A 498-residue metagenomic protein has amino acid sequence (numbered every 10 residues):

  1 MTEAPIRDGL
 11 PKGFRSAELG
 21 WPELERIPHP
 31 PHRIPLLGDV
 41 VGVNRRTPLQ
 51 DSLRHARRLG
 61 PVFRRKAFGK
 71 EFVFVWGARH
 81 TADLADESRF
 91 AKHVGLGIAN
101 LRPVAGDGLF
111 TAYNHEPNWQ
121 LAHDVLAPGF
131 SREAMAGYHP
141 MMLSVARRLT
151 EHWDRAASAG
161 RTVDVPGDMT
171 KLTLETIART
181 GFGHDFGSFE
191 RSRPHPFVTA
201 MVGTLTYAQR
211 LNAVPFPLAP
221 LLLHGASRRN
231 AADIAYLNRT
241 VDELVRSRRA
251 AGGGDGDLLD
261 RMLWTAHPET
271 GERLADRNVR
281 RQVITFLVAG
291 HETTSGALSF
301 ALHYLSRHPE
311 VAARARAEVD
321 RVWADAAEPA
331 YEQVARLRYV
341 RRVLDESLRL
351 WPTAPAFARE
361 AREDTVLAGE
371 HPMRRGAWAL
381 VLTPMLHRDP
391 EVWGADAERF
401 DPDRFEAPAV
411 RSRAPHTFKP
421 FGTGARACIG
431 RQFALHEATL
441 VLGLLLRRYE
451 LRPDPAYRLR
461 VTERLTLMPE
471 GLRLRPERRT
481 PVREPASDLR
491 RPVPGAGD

Functional and structural regions predicted by a protein language model:
T2-R57, F68-E71, R79, G97-F182 (+7 more regions): Cytochrome P450 catalytic-domain helical core, especially the substrate-recognition surface and oxygen-activation
W21, H29-H32, H139-L143, P196-G203 (+9 more regions): Cytochrome P450 I-helix active-site segment
P35-G38, F63, S131, A232-L298 (+4 more regions): Conserved cytochrome P450 catalytic core segment spanning the I/J/K helices
D39-G60, E243, A327-A368: Conserved cytochrome P450 K-helix E-x-x-R motif and the immediately C-terminal K′/meander segment
Q50, A82-L101, G394: Cytochrome P450 catalytic domain signature, combining two hallmark sequence patches
T293-A312, R316-E318, Q432-Y449: Cytochrome P450 catalytic-core helices
D364, V381-V410, L489-P492: Conserved cytochrome P450 K-helix/beta-meander segment immediately N-terminal to the heme-binding cysteine loop
